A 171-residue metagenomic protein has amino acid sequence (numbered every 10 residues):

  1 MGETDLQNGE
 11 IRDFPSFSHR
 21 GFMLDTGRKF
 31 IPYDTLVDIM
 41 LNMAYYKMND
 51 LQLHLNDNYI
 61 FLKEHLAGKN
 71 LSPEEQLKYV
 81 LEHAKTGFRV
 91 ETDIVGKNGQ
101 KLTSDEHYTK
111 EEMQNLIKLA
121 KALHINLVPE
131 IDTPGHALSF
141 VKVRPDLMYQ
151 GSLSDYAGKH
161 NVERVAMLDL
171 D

Functional and structural regions predicted by a protein language model:
M1-L170: Feature activates predominantly on carbohydrate-active enzymes
